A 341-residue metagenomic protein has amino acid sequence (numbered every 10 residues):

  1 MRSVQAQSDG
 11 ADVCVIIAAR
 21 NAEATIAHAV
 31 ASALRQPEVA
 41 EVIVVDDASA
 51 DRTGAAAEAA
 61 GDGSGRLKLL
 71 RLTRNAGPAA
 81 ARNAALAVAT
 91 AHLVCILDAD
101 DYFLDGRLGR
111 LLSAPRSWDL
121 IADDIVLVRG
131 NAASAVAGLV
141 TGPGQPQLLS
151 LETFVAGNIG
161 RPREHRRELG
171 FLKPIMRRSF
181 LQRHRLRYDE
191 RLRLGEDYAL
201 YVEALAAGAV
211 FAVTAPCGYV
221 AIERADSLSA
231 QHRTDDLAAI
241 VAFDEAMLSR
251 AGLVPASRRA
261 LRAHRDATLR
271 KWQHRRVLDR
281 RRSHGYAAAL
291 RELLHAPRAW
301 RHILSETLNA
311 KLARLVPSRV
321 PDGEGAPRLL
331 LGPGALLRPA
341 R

Functional and structural regions predicted by a protein language model:
M1-D235, L315: Nucleotide-sugar donor-binding/catalytic module of glycosyltransferases that assemble extracellular/cell-envelope
R2-Q5, V213-R341: C-terminal subregions of glycosyltransferases and related glycan-biosynthesis enzymes
